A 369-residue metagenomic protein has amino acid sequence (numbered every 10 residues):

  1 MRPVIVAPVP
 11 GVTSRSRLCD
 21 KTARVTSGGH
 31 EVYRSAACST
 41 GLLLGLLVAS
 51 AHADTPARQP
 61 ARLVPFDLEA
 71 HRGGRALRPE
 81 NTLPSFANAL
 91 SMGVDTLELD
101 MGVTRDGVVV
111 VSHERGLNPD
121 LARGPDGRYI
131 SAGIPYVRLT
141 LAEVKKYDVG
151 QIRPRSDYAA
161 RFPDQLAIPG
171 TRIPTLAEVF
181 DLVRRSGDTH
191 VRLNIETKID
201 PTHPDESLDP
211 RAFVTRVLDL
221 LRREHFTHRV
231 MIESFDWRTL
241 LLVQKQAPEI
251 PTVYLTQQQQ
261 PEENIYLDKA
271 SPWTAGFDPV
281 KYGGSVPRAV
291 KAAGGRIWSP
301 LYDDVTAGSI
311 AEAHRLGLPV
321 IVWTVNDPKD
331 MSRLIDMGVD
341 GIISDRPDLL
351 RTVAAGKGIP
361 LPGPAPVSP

Functional and structural regions predicted by a protein language model:
M1-Y33: N-terminal secretory signal peptides that target proteins for export/translocation
V9, L46-L47, R315: N-terminal secretion targeting segments of exported proteins
K21, T26, Y33, C38 (+1 more regions): Phosphate-group recognition and catalysis centered on beta-loop-alpha active-site segments
S39-L47: Bacterial N-terminal signal peptides
